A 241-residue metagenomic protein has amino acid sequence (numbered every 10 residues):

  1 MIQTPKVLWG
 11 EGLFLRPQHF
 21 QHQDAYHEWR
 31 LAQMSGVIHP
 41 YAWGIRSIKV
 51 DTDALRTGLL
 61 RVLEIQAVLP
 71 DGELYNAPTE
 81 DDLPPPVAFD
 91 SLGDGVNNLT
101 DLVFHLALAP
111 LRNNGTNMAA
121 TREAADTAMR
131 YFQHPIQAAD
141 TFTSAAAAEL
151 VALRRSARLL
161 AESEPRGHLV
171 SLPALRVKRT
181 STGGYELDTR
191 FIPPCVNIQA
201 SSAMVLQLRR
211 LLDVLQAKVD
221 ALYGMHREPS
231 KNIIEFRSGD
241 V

Functional and structural regions predicted by a protein language model:
I2-E123, S230-V241: Glycine-rich, compositionally biased intrinsically disordered regions
M129-V241: Mixed-charge (acidic/basic) macromolecular-recognition segments
